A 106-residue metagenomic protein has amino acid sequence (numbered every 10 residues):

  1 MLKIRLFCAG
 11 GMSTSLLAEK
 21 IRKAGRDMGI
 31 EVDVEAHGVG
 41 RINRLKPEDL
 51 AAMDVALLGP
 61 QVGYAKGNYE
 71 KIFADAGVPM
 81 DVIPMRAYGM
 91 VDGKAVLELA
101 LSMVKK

Functional and structural regions predicted by a protein language model:
L2-R41, K46: Conserved active-site segments centered on acidic
K3, G77-K106: Ser/Thr/Gly-rich flexible loops in soluble cytosolic domains mediating phosphotransfer, phosphorylation
G10, Q61-G63: Short glycine-rich anion-binding loops that position phosphate/pyrophosphate groups of nucleotides and phosphorylated
S15-E19, G63-E70: Short, surface-exposed alpha-helical segments at coil->helix boundaries
E19-D27, K71, E98, S102: Short, well-ordered alpha-helices that flank and scaffold nucleotide-derived cofactor binding pockets
V39, Q61, M85-A87: Short, ordered loop/turn segments at secondary-structure junctions
R41-D49, V91-K94: Structural motif
L50-V55: Short acidic/histidine-rich motifs immediately flanking catalytic phosphotransfer sites in two-component signaling
